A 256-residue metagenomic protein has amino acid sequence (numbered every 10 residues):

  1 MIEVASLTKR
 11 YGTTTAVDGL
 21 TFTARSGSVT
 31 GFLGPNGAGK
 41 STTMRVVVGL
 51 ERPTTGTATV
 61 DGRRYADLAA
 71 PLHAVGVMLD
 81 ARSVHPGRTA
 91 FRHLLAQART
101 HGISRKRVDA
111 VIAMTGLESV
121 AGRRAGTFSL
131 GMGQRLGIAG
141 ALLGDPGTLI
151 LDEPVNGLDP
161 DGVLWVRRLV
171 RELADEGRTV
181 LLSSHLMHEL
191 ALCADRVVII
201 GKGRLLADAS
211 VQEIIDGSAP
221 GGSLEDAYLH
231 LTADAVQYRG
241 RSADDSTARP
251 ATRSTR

Functional and structural regions predicted by a protein language model:
V48: Helix-to-loop junction immediately C-terminal to a conserved catalytic motif
R52, G56-P71: Conserved ABC transporter NBD signature motif
L95, R99, R105-A121: Conserved ABC ATPase "signature" region
I138, L158: Hydrophobic anchor residue at the start of the ABC signature
L149-E153: Catalytic Walker B motif of ABC-type/P-loop ATPase nucleotide-binding domains
D208-A209: ABC ATPase "signature
